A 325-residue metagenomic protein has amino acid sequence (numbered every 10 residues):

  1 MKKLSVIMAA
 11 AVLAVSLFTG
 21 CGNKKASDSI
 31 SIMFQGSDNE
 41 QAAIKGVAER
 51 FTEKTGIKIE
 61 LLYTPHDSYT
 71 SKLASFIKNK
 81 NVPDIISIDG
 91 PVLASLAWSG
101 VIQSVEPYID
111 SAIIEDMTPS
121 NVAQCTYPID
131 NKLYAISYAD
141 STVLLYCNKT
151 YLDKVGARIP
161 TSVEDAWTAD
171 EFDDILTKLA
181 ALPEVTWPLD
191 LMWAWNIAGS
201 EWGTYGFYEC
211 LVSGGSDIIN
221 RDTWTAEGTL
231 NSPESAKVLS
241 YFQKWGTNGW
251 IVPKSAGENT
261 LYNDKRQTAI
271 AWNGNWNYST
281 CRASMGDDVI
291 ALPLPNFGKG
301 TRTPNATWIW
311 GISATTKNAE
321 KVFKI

Functional and structural regions predicted by a protein language model:
S5-A9, A14-S99, D110-I114, N275 (+4 more regions): Conserved N-terminal structural module of periplasmic/extracytoplasmic solute-binding proteins
E49-K54, K58, N131, A236 (+2 more regions): Extracytoplasmic/periplasmic substrate-recognition and gating elements
K54-Y63, N81, R158-V163, T225-E227 (+3 more regions): A local structural motif
T64-K72, P91, D165-E171, V252-D264: Short helix-initiation/N-cap motifs at beta->coil->alpha
D89-Y146, D153, D170, W202-G203 (+1 more regions): Hinge/lid segment of periplasmic solute-binding proteins
P128-Y138, V143, D170-E227, T268-I270: Extracytoplasmic/periplasmic solute-binding protein
Y151-P160, T315-V322: Short helix-loop capping/hinge motifs at secondary-structure junctions, enriched in acidic/polar residues
D173-K178, S216-D217, R221-K254, L294: Glycine-centered hinge/linker elements that transmit conformational signals in sensory and ligand-binding systems
